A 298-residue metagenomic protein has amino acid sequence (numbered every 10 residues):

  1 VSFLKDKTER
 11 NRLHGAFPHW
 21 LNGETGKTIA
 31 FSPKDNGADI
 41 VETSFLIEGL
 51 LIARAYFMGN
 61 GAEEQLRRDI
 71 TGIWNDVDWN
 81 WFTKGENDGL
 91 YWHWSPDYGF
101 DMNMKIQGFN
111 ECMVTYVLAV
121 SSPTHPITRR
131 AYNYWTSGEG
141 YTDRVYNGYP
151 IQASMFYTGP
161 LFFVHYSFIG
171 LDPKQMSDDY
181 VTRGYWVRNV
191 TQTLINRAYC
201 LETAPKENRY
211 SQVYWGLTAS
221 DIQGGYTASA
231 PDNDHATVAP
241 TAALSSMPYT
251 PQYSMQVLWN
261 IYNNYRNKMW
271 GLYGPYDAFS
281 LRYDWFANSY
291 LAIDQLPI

Functional and structural regions predicted by a protein language model:
V1-P297: Ser/Thr/Asn(+Pro)-rich, low-complexity disordered segments
